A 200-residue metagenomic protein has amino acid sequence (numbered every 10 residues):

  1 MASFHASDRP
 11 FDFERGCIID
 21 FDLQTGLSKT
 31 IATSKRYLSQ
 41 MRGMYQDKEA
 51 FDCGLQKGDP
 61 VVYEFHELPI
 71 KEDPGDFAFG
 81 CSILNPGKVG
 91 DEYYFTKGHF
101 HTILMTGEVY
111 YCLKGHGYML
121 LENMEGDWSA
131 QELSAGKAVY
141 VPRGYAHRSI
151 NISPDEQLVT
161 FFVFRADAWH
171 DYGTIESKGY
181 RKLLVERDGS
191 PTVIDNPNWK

Functional and structural regions predicted by a protein language model:
M1-L23: N-terminal capping/interface segment
A2, T25-E132, N151-K200: Active-site region of the double-stranded beta-helix
H116, Y145-A146: A generic "binding-loop/recognition-motif" signal
M124, G144-Y145: Short beta->alpha connector loops
Y140, A146-R148: Hydrophobic beta-strand signal
